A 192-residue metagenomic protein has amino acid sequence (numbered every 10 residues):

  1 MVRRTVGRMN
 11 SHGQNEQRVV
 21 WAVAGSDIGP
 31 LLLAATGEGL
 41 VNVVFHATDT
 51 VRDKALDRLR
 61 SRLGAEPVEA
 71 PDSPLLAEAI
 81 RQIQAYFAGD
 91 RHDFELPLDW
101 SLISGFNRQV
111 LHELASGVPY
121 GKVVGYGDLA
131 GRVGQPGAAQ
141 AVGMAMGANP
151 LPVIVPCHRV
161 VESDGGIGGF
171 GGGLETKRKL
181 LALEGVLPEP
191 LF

Functional and structural regions predicted by a protein language model:
M1-P136, L183-F192: Basic nucleic-acid-binding alpha-helical/helix-turn surface characteristic of O6-alkylguanine DNA
G137-K179, P188: Short glycine/serine-rich loop segments
